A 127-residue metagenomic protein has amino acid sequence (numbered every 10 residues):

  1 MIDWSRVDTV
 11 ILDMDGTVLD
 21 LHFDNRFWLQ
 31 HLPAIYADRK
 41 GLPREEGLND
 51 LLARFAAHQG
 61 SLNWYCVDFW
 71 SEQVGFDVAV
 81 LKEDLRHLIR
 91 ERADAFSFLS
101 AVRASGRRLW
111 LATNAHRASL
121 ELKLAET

Functional and structural regions predicted by a protein language model:
I2-S97, A101-R107, H116-E121: N-terminal helical cap/lid subdomain that shapes the substrate entry/recognition surface in HAD-like hydrolases
W110-L111: Structural beta-sheet core signal
L124-T127: Short, intrinsically disordered, charge-balanced linker/junction segments flanking boundaries in proteins
